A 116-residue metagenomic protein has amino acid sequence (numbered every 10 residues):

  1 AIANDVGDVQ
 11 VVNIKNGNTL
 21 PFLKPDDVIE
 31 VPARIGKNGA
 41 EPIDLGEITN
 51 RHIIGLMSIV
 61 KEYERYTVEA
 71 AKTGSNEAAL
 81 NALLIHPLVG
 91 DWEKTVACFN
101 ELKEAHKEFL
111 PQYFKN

Functional and structural regions predicted by a protein language model:
A1-I54, K61-E62: C-terminal substrate-binding/catalytic lobe of Rossmann-fold NAD(P)-dependent dehydrogenases
I43-D44, H52-N116: TerminUS-proximal long segments
